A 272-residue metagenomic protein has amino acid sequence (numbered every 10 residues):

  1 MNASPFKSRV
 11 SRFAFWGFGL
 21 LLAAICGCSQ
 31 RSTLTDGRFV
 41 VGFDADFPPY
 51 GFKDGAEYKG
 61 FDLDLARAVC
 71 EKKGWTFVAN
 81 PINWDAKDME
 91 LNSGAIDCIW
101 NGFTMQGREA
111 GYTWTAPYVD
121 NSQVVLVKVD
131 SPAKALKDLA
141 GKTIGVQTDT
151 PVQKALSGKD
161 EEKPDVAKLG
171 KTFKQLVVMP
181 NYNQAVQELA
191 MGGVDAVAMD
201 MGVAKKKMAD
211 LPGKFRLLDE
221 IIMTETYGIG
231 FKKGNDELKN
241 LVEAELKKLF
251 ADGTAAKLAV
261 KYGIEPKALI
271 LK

Functional and structural regions predicted by a protein language model:
C28-S29, T76, P151-L176, L217 (+1 more regions): Ligand-binding clefts/hinges and TM-proximal coupling segments of bilobed small-molecule sensing domains
S29, L63-K73, K137-P151, G228-P266: Extended ligand-binding regions for polar small-molecule ligands
S32-G102, V178, K261: Extracytoplasmic small-molecule ligand-binding "clamshell" domains of the periplasmic binding protein/Venus flytrap
V40, A45-P48, Y58-E71, F103 (+2 more regions): Bilobed "Venus flytrap"/periplasmic-binding protein-like clamshell domains and structurally analogous long
V40, G74-T76, N92-N101, K142-T143 (+3 more regions): Alpha-to-beta junction loops
A45, D120-V127, K205-K247, I264-K272: Periplasmic-binding protein-like
R67, E71, T76-D138, I221: Acidic, polar ligand-binding/catalytic clefts
A86, G102-G111, A155-K159, E188-M223: A ligand-binding cleft/hinge motif common to bilobed small-molecule-binding domains
